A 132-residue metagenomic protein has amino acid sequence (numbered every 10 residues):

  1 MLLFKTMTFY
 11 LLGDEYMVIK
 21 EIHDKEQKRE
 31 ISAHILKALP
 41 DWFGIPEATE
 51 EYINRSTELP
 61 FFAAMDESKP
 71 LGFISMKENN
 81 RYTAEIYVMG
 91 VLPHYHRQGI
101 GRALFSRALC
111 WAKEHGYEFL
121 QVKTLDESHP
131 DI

Functional and structural regions predicted by a protein language model:
L2-Y16: Short, Lys/Arg-enriched N-terminal segments with co-localized hydrophobic residues within the first ~10-30 amino acids
L12-E47, M65: Short amphipathic alpha-helix that is part of the acyltransferase structural core
D41-D66, S75: Active-site rim helix/loop that mediates acceptor-substrate recognition in acyltransferases
A63, K69-K77, E85-G90: Conserved beta-strand in the GNAT
E78-Y87, H96, H115-E118: A conserved beta-turn-beta hairpin within the catalytic core of GNAT-like acetyltransferases that forms part
M89-H96, L125-D126: A short, internal acetyl-CoA/4′-phosphopantetheine-binding micro-motif in the GNAT/acyltransferase core
R97-C110, E114: Conserved acetyl-CoA-binding loop-helix of GNAT-fold acetyltransferases
A112-E127: Conserved GNAT acetyl-CoA-binding A-motif
